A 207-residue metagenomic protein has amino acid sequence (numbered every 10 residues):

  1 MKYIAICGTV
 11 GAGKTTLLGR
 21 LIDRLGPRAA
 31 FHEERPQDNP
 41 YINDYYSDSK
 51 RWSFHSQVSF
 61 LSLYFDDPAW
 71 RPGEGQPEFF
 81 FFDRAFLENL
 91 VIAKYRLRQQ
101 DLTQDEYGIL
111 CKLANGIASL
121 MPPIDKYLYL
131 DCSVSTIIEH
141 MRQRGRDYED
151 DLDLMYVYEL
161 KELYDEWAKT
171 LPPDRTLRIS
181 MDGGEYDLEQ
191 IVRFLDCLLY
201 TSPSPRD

Functional and structural regions predicted by a protein language model:
I6: Hydrophobic anchor at the beta1->P-loop junction of P-loop NTPases
T9: P-loop (Walker A) phosphate-binding loop of NTP-binding proteins
K14: Conserved lysine of the Walker
D23-S62: Conserved substrate/cofactor phosphate-moiety recognition/catalytic segment in nucleotide-dependent phosphotransferases
S56-A118: Glycine-rich phosphate-binding loop used to anchor ATP phosphates in small-molecule kinases, encompassing both
V91-E162: A glycine- and Lys/Arg-enriched "phosphate-lid" helix/loop adjacent to the NTP-binding pocket of small-molecule kinases
Y200-D207: Conserved small/polar residues in nucleotide/adenosyl-binding loops
